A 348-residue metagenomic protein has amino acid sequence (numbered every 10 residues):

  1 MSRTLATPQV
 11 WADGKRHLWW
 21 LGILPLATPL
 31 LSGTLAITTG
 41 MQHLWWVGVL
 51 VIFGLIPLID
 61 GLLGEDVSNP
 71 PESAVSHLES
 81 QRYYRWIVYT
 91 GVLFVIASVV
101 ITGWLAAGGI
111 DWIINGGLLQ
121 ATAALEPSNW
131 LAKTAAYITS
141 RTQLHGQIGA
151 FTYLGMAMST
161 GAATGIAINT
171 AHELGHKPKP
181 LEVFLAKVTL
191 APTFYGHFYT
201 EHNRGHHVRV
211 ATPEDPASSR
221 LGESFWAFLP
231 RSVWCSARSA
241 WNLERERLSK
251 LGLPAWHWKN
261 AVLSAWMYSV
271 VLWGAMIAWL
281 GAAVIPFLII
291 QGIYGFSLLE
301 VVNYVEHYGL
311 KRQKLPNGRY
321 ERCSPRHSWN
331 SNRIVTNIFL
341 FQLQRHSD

Functional and structural regions predicted by a protein language model:
M1-G14: Short, Lys/Arg-rich, polar N-terminal cytosolic tail immediately upstream of the first transmembrane signal-anchor
K15-G33: The first (N-terminal) embedded transmembrane alpha-helix
P25-P29, V88-V99, S264-W273: Core segments of transmembrane alpha-helices that mediate helix-helix packing or line hydrophobic substrate/ligand
L31-W46: Short, hydrophobic transmembrane alpha-helix segments
G33-T34, I96, V100, G165-I166 (+3 more regions): Alpha-helical transmembrane segments of multipass membrane proteins
G54-D66, M158-L174, G196-Y199, S232-A237 (+2 more regions): Transmembrane alpha-helical segments that form the membrane-embedded catalytic/substrate-channel core of multi-pass
A74-P230: Intramembrane catalytic core of multi-pass membrane enzymes that act on lipidic substrates
P180-K250, K311-D348: Membrane-proximal soluble regions of multi-pass membrane proteins
